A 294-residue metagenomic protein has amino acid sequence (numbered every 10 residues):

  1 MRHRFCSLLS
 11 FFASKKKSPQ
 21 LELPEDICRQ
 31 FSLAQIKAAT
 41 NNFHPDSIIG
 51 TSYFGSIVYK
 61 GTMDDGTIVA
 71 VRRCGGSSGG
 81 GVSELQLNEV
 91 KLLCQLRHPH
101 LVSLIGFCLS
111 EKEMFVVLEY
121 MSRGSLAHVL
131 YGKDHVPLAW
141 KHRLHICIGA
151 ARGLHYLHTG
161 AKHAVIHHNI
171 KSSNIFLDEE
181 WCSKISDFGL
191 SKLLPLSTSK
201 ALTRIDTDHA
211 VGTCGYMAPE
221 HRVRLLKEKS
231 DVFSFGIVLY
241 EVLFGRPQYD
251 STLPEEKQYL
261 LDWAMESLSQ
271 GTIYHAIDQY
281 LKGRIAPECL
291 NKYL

Functional and structural regions predicted by a protein language model:
R2-L294: Conserved eukaryotic protein kinase-like
